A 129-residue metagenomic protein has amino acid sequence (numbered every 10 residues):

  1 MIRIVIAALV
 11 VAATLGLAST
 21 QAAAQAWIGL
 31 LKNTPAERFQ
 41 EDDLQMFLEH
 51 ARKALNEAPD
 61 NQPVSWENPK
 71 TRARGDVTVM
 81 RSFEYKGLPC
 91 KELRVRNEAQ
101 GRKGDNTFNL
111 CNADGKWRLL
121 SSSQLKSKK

Functional and structural regions predicted by a protein language model:
M1-L9: Bacterial N-terminal signal peptides that target proteins for export
L17-T20: N-terminal signal peptide c-region/cleavage motif recognized by signal peptidases
A24-E84: N-terminal secretory signal peptides
S65-E67, E92-E98: Short beta-strand segments that buttress and anchor functional surface loops
V77-R81, R94-R96, N106-C111: Hydrophobic/aromatic beta-strand elements that line small-molecule binding cavities or substrate pockets in beta-rich
S82-L88, C111-K116: A short, structured loop/turn motif at beta-sheet edges
Y85, E98-G104: Short, cysteine-centered beta-strand-loop-beta hairpins and adjacent loop/turn segments enriched in charged/polar
D114-L125: Short beta-strand edge/turn micro-motifs at domain boundaries
